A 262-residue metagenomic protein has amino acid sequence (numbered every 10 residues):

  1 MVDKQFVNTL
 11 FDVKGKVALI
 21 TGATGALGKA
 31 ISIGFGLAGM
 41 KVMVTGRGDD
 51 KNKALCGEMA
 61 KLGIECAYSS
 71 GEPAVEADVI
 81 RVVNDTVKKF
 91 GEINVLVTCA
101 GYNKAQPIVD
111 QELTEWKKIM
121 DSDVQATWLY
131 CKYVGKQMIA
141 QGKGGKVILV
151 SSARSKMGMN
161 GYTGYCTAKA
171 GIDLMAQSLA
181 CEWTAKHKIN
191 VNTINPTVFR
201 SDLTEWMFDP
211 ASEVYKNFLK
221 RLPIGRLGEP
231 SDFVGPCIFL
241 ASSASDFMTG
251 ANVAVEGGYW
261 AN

Functional and structural regions predicted by a protein language model:
V2-T9, M157, I224, C237-I238 (+1 more regions): Short C-terminal tail/terminal secondary-structure segment of NAD(P)H-dependent dehydrogenase/reductase domains
V17, T24-G25, G48: Conserved glycine-rich cofactor-binding loop
V97, A185-N190, M248-G250: Short, small/polar-rich loop/turn modules that mediate ligand/substrate recognition or access, typified
P107-I108, E112-M120, V214, F218: Substrate-binding pocket helix/loop in short-chain dehydrogenase/reductase
C131, A168, A176: Active-site helix of classical SDR
K136, C181-A185, D246: Alpha-helical segment proximal to the catalytic Tyr-Lys
T193, K216-A244, M248, V255-G257: C-terminal helical subdomain
